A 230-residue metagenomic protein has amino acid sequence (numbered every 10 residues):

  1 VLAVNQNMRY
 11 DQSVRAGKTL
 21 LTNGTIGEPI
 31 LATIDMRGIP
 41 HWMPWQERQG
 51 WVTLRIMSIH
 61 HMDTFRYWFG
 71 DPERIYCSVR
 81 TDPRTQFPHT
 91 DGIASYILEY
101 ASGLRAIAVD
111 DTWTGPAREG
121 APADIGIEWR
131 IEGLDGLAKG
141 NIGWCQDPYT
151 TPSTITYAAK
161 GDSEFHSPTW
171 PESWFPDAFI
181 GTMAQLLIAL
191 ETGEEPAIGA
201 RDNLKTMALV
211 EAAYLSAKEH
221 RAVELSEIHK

Functional and structural regions predicted by a protein language model:
A3, M8-P88, A94-I97, H220: Predominantly a Rossmann-like dinucleotide-binding segment in NAD(P)-dependent oxidoreductases
V4, P29, I75, A108 (+4 more regions): Short, hydrophobic secondary-structure boundary micro-motifs
P44-R48, G120, T169-W170: Short acidic, glycine/proline-rich loop/turn micro-motifs
I56, H60-D147, I180-G193, I228-K230: Contiguous beta-strand/loop segments that form the cofactor/metal-binding neighborhood of enzyme cores
I107-D110, A138-I142, A158, D162-W174: Short amphipathic beta-strand/extended segments with alternating polar/hydrophobic composition
W129, C145-S163: Short polybasic amphipathic segments
T150, Q185-K230: C-terminal helix-rich "cap/oligomerization" subdomain common to oxidoreductases
P171-M183: Active-site loop of classical SDR/Rossmann-like NAD(P)-dependent oxidoreductases, centered on the catalytic Tyr-X3-Lys
